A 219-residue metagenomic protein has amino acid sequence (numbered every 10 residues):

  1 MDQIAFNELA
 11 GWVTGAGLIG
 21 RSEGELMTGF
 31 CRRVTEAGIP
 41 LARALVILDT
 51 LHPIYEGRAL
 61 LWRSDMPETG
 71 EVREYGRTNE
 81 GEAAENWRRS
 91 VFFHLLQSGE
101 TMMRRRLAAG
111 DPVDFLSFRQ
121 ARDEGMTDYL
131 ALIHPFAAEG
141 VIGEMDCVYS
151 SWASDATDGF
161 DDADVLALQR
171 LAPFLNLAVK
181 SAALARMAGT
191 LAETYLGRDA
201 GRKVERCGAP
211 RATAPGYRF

Functional and structural regions predicted by a protein language model:
M1-I19, E25: Signal-transmission linkers at sensory-effector interfaces
I19-G70: Helix-loop-beta substructure at the N-terminus of cytosolic sensory domains that couple signal/ligand detection
M66-L130: Regulatory sensory and allosteric helical modules in signal-transduction proteins and certain transcription factors
F136-Q169: Regulatory loop-to-helix N-cap segments in sensory/regulatory domains that couple ligand/signal detection
S154-D158, A167-R186: Signal-transmission/dimerization alpha-helices at domain junctions
A185-F219: Juxtacatalytic helix/coil linker segments that couple regulatory or sensory modules to the catalytic cores
